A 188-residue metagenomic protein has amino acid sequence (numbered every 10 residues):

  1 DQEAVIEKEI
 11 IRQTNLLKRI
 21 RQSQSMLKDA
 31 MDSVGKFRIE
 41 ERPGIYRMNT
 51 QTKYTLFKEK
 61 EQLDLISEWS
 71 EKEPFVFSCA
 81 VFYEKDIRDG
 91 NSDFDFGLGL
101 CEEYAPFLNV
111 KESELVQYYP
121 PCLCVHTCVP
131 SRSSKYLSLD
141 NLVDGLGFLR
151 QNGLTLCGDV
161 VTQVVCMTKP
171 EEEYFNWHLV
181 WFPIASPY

Functional and structural regions predicted by a protein language model:
A4-Y188: A solvent-exposed interaction/effector surface
